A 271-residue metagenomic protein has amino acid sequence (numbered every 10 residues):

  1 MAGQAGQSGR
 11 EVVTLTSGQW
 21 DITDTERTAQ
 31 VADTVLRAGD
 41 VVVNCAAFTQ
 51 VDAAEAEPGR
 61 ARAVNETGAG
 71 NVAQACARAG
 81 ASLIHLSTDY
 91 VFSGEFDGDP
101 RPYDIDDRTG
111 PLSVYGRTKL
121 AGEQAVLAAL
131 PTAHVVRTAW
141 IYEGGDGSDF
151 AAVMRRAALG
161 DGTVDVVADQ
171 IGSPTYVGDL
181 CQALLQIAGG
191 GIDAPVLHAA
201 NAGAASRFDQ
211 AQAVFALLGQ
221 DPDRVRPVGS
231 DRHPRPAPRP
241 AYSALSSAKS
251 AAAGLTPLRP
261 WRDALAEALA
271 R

Functional and structural regions predicted by a protein language model:
G6-V31: Adenosine-cofactor binding site in Rossmann-like domains, unifying the SAM/SAH pocket of S-adenosylmethionine-dependent
L15, V42-A46, L83-D89, S93 (+1 more regions): SDR active-site strand-loop-helix element
I22-E66, A75: NAD(P)H-binding glycine-rich loop region in Rossmannoid oxidoreductase-like domains and their noncatalytic homologs
A63, G68-N71, V91-V136, I141-Y142: Catalytic helix-loop patch of NAD(P)-dependent Rossmann-fold dehydrogenases
A125-G172, G178-D179: NAD(P)-dependent short-chain dehydrogenase/reductase
L180, L184, A199, Q210 (+2 more regions): Non-catalytic, hydrophobic alpha-helical segments
A183, G190-A237, L269: Mid/C-terminal beta-alpha module of Rossmann-like enzyme folds, strongest in SDR-family dehydrogenases/epimerases
P238-R271: C-terminal amphipathic/interface module of NAD(P)-dependent oxidoreductases and related NAD-binding regulators
